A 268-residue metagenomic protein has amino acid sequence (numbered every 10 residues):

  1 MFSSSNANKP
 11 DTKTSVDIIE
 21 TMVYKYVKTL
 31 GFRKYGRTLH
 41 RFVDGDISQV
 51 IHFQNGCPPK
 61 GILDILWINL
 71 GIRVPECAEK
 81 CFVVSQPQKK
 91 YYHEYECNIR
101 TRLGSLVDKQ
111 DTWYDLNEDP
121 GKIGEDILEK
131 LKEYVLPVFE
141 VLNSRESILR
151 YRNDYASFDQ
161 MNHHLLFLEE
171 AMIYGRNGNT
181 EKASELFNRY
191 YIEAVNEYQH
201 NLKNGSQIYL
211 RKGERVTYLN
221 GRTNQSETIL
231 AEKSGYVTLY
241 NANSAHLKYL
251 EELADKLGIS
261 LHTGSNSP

Functional and structural regions predicted by a protein language model:
F2-S15, R41-P268: Intrinsically disordered, low-complexity regulatory regions enriched in serine/threonine/proline and acidic residues
T12-K34: Amphipathic alpha-helical segments
G31-G45: A short acidic/basic microdomain associated with nuclease active sites
